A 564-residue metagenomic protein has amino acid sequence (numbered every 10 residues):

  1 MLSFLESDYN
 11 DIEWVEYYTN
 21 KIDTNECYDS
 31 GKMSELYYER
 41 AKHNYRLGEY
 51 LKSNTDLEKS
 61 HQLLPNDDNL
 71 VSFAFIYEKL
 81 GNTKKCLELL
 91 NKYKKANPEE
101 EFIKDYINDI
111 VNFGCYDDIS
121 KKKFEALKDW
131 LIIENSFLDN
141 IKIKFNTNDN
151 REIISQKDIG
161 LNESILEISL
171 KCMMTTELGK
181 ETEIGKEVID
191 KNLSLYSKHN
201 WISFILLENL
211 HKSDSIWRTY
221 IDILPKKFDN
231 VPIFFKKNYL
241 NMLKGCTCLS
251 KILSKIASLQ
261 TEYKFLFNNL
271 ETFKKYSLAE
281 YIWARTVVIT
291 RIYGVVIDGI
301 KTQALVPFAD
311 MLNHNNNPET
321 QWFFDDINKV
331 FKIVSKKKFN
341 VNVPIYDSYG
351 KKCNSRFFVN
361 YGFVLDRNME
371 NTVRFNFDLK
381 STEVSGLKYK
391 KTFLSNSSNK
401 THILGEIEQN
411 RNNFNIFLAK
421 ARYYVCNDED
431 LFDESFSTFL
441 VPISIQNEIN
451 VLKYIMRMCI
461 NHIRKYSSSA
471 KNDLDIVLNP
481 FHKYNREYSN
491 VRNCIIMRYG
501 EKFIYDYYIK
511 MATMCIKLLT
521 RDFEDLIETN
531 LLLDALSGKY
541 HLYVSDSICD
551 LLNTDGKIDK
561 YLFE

Functional and structural regions predicted by a protein language model:
M1-C115: Alpha-helical tetratricopeptide repeat
D23, D56, S194-S197, P232-K236: Residues that cap or delimit alpha-helices
F75, N108, K186-E187, D366-R367: Juxtamembrane/interface motifs at transmembrane-helix termini
L87, Y116-C172, T176-E181, E208-E564: Long, positively charged leader/targeting segments at protein N-termini
I184-I189, S194, R486: Intrinsically disordered, low-complexity polar regions and short flexible loop motifs
Y196-N200, I345: Carbohydrate-active enzymes and regulators
